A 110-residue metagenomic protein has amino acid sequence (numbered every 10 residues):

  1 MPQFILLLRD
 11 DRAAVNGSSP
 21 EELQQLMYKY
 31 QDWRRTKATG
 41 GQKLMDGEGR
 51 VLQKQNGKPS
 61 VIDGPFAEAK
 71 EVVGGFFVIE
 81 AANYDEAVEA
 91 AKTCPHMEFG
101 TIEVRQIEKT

Functional and structural regions predicted by a protein language model:
M1-T110: Conserved, structured core segments of small domains
